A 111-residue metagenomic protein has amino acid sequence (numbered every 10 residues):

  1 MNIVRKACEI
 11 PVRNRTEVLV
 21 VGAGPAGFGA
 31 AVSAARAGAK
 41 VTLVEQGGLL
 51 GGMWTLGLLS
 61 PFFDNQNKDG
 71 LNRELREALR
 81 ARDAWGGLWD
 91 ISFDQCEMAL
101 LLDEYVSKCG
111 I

Functional and structural regions predicted by a protein language model:
M1-I10: Extended, non-globular alpha-helical segments
A7, R15, S33, A39-K40 (+1 more regions): Conserved N-terminal/central alpha/beta ligand/cofactor-binding core
I10-A26, T42: Beta1/beta-strand and adjacent pyrophosphate-binding region of the FAD-binding site in flavoprotein oxidoreductases
A26, A30-A35: Small-residue (primarily alanine) positions within well-ordered alpha-helices, especially packing/interaction faces
